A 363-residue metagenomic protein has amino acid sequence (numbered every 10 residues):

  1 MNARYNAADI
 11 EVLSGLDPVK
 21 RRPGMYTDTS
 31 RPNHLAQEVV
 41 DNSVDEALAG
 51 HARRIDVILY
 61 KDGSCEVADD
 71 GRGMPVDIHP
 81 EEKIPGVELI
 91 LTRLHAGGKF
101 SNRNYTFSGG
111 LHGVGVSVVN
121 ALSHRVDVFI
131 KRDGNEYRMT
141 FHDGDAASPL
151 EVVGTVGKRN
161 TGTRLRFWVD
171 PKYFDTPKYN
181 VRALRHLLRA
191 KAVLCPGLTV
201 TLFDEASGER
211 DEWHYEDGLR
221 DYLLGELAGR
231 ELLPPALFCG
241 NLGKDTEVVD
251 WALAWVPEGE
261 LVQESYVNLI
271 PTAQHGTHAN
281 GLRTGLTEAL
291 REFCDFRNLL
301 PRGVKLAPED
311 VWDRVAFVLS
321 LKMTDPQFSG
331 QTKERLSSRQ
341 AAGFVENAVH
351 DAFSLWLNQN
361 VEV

Functional and structural regions predicted by a protein language model:
M1-A8, K61-A68, G73-G86, G97-A228: GHKL-type ATPase core
M1-Q37, E88-L91: Bergerat-fold GHKL ATPase/HATPase_c domain
I10-K20, Y60-K61, T155-R166, W251-L269: Flexible hinge/switch segments at interdomain interfaces of large molecular machines
M25-R31, P75-E81, F174, P271-T277 (+1 more regions): Flexible beta-alpha connector loops of hexameric P-loop NTPases
S30-I55, G115-L122: Conserved ATP-binding N-box helix of the HATPase_c
P149-V152, R182, A190-K191, G197-K333: GHKL/Histidine-kinase-like ATPase module
P196, Q340-V363: Flexible helix-coil linker/hinge segments at domain or subdomain boundaries
